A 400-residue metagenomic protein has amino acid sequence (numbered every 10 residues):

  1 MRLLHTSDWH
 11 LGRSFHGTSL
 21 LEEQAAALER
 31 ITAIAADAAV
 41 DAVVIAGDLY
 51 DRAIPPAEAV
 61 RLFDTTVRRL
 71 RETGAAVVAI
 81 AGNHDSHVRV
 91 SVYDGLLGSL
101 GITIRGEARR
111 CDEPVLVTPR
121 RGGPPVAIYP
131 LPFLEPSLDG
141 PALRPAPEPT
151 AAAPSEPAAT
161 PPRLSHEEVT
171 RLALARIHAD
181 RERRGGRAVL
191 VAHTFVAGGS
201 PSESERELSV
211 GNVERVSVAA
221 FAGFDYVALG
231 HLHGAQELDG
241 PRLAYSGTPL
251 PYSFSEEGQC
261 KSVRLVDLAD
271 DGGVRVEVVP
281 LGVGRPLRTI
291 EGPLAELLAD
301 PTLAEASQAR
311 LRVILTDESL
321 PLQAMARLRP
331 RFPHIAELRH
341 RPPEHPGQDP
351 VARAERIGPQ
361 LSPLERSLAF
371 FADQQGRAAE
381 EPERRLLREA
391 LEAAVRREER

Functional and structural regions predicted by a protein language model:
M1-R68, E72, R384-A393, R397: N-terminal active-site segment of His-dependent metallophosphoesterases
R2, A76, T103, A127 (+3 more regions): Conserved beta-strand segments of alpha/beta enzyme cores
D8, L28, V43, D48 (+8 more regions): Divalent metal-coordination and catalytic microenvironments
D37, A42, L268-R400: Accessory, non-catalytic peripheral segments of nucleic-acid enzymes
P55, E72, A81-D239: His/Asp/Glu-rich metal-coordinating catalytic cores of metallo-dependent phosphodiesterases/hydrolases acting on
R71-A79, S307-A309: Short, surface-exposed connector motifs at secondary-structure boundaries
V218-F221, D225-G282: A conserved active-site cap/scaffold subdomain adjacent to cofactor or substrate pockets
